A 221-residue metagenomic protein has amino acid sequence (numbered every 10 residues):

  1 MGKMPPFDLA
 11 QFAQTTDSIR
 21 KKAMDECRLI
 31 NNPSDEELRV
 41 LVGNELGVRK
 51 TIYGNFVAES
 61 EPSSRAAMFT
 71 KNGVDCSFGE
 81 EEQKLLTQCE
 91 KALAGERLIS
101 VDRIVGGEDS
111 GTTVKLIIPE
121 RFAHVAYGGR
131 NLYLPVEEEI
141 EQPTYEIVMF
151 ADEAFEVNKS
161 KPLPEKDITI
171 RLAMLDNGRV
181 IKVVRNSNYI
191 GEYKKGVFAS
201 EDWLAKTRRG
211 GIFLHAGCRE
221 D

Functional and structural regions predicted by a protein language model:
M1-E220: A noncatalytic interaction/capping subdomain that flanks phosphate/NTP-handling catalytic cores
